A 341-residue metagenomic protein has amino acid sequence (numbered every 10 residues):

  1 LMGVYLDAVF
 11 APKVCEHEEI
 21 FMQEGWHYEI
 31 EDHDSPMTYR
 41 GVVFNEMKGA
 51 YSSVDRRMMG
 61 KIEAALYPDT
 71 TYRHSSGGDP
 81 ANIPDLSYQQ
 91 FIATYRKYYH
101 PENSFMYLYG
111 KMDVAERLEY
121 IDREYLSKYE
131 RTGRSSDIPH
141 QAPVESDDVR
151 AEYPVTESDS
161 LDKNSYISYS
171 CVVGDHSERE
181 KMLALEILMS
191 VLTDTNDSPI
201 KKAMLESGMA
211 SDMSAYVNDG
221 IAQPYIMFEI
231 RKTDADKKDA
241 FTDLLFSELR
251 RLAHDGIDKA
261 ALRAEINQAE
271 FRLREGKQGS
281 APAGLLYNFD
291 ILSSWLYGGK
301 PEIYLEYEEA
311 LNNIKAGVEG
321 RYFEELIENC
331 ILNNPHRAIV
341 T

Functional and structural regions predicted by a protein language model:
L1-P143, D162-R179, A184, S190-T341: Charge-rich, well-structured scaffold segments of protease-associated domains
S146-E157, L273-K277: Short, low-order "capping/linker" segments at domain edges
